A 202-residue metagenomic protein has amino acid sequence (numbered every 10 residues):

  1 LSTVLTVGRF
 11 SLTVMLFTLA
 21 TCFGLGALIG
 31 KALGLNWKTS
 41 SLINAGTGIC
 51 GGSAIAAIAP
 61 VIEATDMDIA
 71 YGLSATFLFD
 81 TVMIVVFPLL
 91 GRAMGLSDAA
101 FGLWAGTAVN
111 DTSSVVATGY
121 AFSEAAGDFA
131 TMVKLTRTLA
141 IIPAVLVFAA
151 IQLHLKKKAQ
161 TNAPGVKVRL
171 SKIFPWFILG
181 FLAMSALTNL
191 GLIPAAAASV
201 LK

Functional and structural regions predicted by a protein language model:
L1-T3, L146-K202: Structural signature of multi-pass alpha-helical membrane transport proteins
S2-A27, A70-V82, A198-K202: Entry/N-cap segments of selected transmembrane alpha helices and their immediately preceding amphipathic helices
S2-F10, G91-A100, Y120-F129: Helix-coil boundary and interhelical linker segments in multi-pass alpha-helical membrane proteins
T6-M15, G127-T136, K167-I173, A195-K202: Interfacial loop-to-helix junctions that mark the boundaries of transmembrane helices in multi-pass membrane
G8, I29, L33-W37, S41 (+5 more regions): Membrane-interfacial segments
L19-K31, G51-A56, D80-R92, T112-V116 (+4 more regions): Transmembrane alpha-helical segments of multi-pass membrane transport proteins and ion-pumping complexes
L35-M83, A100-S123: Alpha-helical membrane segments and immediately flanking helix-loop junctions that form or couple to the substrate/ion
A100-H154: Aromatic-anchored, glycine/proline-accented short structural segments that stabilize local strand-turns or short
